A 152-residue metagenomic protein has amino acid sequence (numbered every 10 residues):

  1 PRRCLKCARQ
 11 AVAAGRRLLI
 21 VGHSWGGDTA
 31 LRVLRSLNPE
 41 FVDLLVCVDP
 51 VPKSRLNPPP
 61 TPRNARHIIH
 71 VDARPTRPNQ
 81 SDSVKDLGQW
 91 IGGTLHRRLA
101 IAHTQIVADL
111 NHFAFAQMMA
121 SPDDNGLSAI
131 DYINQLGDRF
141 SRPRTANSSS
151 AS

Functional and structural regions predicted by a protein language model:
R2-Q89: Serine-dependent carboxylesterase/thioesterase catalytic core of lipase-like alpha/beta-hydrolase/SGNH enzymes
A14, A151-S152: Low-complexity, intrinsically disordered flanking regions
N57-A151: Lipolytic serine-hydrolase domain surface
